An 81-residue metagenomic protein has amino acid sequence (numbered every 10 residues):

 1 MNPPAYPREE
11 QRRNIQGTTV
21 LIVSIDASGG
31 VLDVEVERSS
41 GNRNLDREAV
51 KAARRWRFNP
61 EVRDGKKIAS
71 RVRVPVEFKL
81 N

Functional and structural regions predicted by a protein language model:
M1-P3, L21, V31, V36-L45: Short glycine/proline-centered loop/turn elements that form peptide/ligand docking sites
M1-S24, R47-N81: Short proline/glycine- and basic residue-enriched helix-capping loop/turn segments at helix->loop/beta transitions
R12, A27-S28, N42-R43: Loop/turn elements at beta-strand to alpha-helix junctions within RNA-recognition modules
